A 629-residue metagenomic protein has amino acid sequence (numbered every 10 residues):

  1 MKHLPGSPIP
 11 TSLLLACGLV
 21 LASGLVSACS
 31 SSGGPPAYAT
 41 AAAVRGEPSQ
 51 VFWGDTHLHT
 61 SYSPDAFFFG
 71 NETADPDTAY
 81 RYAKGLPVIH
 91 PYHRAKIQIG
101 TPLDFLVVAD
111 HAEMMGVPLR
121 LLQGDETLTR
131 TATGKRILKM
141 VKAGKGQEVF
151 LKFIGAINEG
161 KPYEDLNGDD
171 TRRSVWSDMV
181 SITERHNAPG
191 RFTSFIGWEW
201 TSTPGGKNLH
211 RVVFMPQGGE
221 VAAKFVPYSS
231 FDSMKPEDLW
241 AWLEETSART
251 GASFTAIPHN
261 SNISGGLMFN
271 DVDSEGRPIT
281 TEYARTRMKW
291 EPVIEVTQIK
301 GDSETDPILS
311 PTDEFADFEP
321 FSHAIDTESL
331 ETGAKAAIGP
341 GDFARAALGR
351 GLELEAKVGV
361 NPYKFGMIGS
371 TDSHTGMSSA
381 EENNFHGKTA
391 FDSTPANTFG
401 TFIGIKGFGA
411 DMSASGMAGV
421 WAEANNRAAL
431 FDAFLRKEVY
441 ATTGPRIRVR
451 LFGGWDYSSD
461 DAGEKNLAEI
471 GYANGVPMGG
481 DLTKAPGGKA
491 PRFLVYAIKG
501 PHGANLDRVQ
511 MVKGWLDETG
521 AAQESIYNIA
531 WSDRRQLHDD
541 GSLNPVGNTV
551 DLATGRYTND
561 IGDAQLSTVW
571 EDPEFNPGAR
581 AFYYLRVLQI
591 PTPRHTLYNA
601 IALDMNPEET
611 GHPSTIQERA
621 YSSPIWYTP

Functional and structural regions predicted by a protein language model:
K2-L15: Bacterial N-terminal signal peptides that target proteins for export
V26-A28: C-terminal motif of bacterial Sec signal peptides marking the signal peptidase cleavage site
S30-P76, Y80-A83, H90-A132, R136 (+5 more regions): C-terminal functional module detector
R130-P162: Aromatic- and acidic-residue-enriched carbohydrate-binding clefts of CAZyme catalytic domains
F214-P216: Long, charge-dense tracts
G219, S229-M234, A316-E319: Conserved, charged catalytic cores of large soluble enzymes
D238-L239: Acidic, metal/ion-coordinating pockets
